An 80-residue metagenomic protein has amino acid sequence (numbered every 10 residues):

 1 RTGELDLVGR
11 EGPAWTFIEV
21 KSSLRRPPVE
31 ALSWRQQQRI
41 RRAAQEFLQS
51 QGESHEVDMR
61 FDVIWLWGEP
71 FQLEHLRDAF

Functional and structural regions predicted by a protein language model:
R1, G12, G68-E69: Short strand-coil-strand connectors
T2, R10, E56-D58: A generic fold-level signal
G3-L5, T16, M59-F61, F71: Change "...and in nucleic-acid phosphodiester-cleaving endonucleases..." to "...and in nucleic-acid processing enzymes
L5-P28, I40: Conserved catalytic cores of phosphodiester-cleaving nucleases, focusing on short active-site segments
V8, D62-I64, E74: Conserved hydrophobic/aromatic positions in well-ordered beta-strands
S22-P70: Catalytic cores of nucleic-acid endonucleases
L66-F80: Short, low-complexity, polybasic intrinsically disordered segments
